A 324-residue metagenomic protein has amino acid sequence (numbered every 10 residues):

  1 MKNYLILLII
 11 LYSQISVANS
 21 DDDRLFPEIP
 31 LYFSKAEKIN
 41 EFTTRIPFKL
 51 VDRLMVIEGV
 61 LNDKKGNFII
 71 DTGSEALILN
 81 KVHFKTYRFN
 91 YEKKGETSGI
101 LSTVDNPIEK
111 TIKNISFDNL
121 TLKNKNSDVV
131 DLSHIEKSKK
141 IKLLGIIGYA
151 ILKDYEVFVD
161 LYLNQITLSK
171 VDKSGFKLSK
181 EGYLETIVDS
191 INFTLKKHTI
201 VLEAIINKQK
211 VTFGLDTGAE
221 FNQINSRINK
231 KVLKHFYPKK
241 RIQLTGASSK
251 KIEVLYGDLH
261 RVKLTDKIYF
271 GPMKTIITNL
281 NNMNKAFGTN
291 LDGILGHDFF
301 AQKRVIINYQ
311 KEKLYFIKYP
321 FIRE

Functional and structural regions predicted by a protein language model:
M1-D23: Bacterial Sec-dependent N-terminal signal peptides
V17-E324: Pepsin/retropepsin-fold aspartyl endopeptidases
